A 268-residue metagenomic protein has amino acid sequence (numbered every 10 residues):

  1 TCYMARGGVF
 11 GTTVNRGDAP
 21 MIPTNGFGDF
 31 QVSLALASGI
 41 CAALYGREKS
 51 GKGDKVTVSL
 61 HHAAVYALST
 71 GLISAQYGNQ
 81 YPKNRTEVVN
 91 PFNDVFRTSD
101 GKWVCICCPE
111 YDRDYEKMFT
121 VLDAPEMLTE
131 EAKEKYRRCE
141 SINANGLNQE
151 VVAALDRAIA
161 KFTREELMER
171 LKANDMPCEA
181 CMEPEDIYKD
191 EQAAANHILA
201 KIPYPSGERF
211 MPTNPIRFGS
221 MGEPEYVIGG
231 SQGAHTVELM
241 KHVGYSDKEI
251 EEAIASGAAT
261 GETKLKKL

Functional and structural regions predicted by a protein language model:
T1-P109, K117: Active-site-adjacent "lid/gating" segments in soluble enzymes
T24, Y204-I254: Flexible, small-/acidic-enriched active-site or ligand-binding loops
S74-P82, L122-D123, E130, D190-P203: Short, surface-exposed loop/helix-turn segments at secondary-structure junctions that function as lids/hinges flanking
P82-V88, D94-V95, G146, S206-R209 (+1 more regions): Short Gly/Pro-enriched turn/cap motifs at secondary-structure boundaries
F92-N174, C178: Aromatic-enriched alpha-helical interface/lid elements that frame and gate functional surfaces
A173-E225: A glycine-rich dinucleotide-binding beta-alpha-beta segment and adjacent secondary-structure elements that constitute
K248-L268: Amphipathic terminal alpha-helices
